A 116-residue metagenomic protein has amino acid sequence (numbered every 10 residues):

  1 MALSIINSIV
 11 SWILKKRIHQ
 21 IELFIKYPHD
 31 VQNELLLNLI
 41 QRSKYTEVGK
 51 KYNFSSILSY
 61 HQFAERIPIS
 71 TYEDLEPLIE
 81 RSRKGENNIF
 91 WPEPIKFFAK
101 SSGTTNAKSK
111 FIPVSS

Functional and structural regions predicted by a protein language model:
M1-K100, N106-S116: Nucleotide 5′-phosphate-binding alpha/beta core
